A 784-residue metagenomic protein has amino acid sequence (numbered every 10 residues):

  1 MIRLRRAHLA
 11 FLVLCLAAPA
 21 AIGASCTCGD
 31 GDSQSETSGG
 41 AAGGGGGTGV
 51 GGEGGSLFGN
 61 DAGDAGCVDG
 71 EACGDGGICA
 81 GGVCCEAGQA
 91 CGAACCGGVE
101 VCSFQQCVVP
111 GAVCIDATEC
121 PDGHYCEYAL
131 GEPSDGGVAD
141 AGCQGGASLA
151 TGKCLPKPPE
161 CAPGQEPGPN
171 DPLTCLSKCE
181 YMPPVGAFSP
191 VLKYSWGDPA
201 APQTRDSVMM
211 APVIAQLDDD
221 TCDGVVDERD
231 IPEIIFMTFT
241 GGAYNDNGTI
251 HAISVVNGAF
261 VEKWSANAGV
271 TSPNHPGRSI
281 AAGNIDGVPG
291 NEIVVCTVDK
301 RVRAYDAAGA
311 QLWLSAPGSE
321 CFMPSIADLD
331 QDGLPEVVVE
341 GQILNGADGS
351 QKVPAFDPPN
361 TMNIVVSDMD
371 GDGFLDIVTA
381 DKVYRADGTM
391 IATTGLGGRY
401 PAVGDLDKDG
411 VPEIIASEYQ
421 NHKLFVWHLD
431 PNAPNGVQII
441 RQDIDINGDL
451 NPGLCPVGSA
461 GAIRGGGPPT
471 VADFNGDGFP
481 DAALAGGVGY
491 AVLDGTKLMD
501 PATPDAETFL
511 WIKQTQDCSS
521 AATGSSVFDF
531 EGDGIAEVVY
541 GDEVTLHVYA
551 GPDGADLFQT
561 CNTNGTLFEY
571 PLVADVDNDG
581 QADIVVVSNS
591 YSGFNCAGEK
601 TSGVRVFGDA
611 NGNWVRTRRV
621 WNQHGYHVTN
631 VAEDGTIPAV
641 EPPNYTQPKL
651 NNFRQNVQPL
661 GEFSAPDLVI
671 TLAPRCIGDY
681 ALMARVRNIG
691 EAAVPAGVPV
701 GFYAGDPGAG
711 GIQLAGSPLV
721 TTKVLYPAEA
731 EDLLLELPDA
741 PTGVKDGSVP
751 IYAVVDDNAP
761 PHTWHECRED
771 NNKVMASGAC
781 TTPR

Functional and structural regions predicted by a protein language model:
M1-D32: Sec-dependent N-terminal signal peptides
A21-C84, G97, C102-F104, D122 (+2 more regions): Ser/Thr-rich, Pro/Gly/Ala-heavy low-complexity intrinsically disordered linkers and tails of secreted extracellular
T27-G29, C85-E86, P156-P158, V606-G612 (+1 more regions): Short beta-strand-to-coil "C-cap" segments at the C-terminal boundary of structured domains/repeats, marking
D64-G66, G82-A90, Q106-I115, L155-A162 (+2 more regions): Short domain-boundary/entry signatures in modular proteins, especially in secreted/extracellular architectures
C67-E71, A87-C96, G111-C120, E160-D171 (+1 more regions): Disulfide-bonded cysteine-rich modules in secreted/extracellular proteins, activating on the conserved Cys frameworks
G131, N257, D553, Y703-I712: Change "in extracellular beta-sheet-rich domains … of secreted and cell-surface proteins" to "in beta-sheet-rich domains
P156-A665: Extracytoplasmic/lumenal domain signature
L660-R784: Extracellular/luminal regions of secreted and cell-surface proteins that mediate adhesion/ECM remodeling
